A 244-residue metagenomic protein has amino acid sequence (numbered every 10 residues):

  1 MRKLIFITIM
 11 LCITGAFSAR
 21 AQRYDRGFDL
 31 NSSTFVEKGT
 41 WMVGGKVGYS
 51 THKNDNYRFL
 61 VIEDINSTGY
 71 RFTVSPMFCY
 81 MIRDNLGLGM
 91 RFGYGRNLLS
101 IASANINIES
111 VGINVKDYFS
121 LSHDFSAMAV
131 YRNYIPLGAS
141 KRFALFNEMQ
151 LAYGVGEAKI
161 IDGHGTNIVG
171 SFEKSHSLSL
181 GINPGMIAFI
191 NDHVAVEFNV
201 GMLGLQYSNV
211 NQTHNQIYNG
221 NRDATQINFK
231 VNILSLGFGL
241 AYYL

Functional and structural regions predicted by a protein language model:
M1-F28, L244: Bacterial Sec-dependent N-terminal signal peptides
A21-Y80, L88, I233-L244: Short glycine/proline- and aromatic-enriched beta-strand/turn motifs that initiate or cap beta-hairpins
G39, P76, E109-S110, P184: Short coil/turn motifs at helix boundaries and re-entrant loops, enriched in small/polar and proline residues
G39-W41, T68-V74, F119-A127, F143 (+2 more regions): Residues that define the transmembrane beta-barrel architecture of outer-membrane proteins
V47-Y49, C79-G165, V231-L244: Gram-negative (and chloroplast) outer-membrane scaffold detector with strong preference for beta-barrel transmembrane
N54-V61, S100-E109, E157-I168, N209-I217: Outer-membrane beta-barrel translocator domains and adjoining extracellular loop/strand segments of Gram-negative
Y57-D64, V111-S120, Y134, G165-F172 (+1 more regions): Extracellular loop and loop/strand-boundary signature of outer-membrane beta-barrel proteins
G185-L244: Predominantly the C-terminal beta-signal and adjacent terminal strand-loop region of outer-membrane beta-barrel
